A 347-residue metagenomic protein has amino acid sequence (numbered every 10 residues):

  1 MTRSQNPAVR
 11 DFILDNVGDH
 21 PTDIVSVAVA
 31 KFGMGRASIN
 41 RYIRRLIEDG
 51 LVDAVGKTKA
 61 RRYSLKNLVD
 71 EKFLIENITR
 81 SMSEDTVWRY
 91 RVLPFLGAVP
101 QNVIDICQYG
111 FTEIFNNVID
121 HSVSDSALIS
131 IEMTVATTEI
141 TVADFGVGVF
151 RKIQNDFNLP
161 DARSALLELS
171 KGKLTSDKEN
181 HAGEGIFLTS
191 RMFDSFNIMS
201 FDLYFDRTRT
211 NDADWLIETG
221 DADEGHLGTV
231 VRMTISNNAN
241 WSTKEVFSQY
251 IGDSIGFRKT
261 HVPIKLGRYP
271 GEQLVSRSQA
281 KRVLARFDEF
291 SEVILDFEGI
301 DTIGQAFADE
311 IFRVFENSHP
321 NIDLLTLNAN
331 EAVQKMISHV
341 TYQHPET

Functional and structural regions predicted by a protein language model:
M1-T112, H121-S124, Q154, A239-A285 (+1 more regions): Bergerat-fold GHKL ATPase/HATPase_c domain
N102-T134, I186, S190-M192: Conserved ATP-binding N-box helix of the HATPase_c
M133-I140, G148-F150: Short beta-strand-loop-beta element adjacent to the nucleotide/active-site pocket used for signaling
D144: Acidic ATP/Mg2+-coordinating residue in the GHKL
V147-D223: Flexible ATP-lid and adjacent glycine-rich G1/G2 motifs of the Bergerat
T189-Q273, Q279: GHKL-type ATPase core
F290-T302: Short, glycine-/small-residue-enriched flexible loop/hinge segments at domain edges that mediate gating
F307-S318: Short, non-transmembrane amphipathic alpha-helical segments
